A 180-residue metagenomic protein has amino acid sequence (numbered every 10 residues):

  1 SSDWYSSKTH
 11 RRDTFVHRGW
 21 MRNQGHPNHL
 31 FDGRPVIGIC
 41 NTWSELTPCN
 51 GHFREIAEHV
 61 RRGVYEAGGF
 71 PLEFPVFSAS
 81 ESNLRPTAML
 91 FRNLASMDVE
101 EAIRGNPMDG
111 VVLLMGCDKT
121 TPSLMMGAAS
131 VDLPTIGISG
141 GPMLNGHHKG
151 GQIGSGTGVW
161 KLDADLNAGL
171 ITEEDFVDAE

Functional and structural regions predicted by a protein language model:
S1-R34: N-terminal amphipathic/basic leader segments beginning at the initiator methionine
S1-S6, I37-S44, F74-P86, T157-K161 (+1 more regions): Gly-rich Lys/Arg/Thr-decorated short loops/hinges at beta-loop-alpha junctions or inter-strand turns that position
Y5-R11, H52-R92: Anionic-ligand anchoring segments at beta-strand to alpha-helix junctions in alpha/beta enzyme folds, i.e., glycine
H10-R18, G33, N50, R54-E58 (+4 more regions): Electropositive phosphate-/nucleotide-binding environments in soluble metabolic enzymes
G25, M89-E180: Active-site cavity-forming subdomains of large catalytic enzyme subunits
G25-G38, E66, A102-N106: Glycine-rich phosphate/diphosphate-binding loops that line cofactor/substrate pockets in enzymes
N41-L46, M108-G110: Glycine- and acidic
W43-N50, M115-T121: Gly/Ser/Thr-rich loops at beta-strand to alpha-helix junctions that form or flank small-molecule/cofactor-binding
